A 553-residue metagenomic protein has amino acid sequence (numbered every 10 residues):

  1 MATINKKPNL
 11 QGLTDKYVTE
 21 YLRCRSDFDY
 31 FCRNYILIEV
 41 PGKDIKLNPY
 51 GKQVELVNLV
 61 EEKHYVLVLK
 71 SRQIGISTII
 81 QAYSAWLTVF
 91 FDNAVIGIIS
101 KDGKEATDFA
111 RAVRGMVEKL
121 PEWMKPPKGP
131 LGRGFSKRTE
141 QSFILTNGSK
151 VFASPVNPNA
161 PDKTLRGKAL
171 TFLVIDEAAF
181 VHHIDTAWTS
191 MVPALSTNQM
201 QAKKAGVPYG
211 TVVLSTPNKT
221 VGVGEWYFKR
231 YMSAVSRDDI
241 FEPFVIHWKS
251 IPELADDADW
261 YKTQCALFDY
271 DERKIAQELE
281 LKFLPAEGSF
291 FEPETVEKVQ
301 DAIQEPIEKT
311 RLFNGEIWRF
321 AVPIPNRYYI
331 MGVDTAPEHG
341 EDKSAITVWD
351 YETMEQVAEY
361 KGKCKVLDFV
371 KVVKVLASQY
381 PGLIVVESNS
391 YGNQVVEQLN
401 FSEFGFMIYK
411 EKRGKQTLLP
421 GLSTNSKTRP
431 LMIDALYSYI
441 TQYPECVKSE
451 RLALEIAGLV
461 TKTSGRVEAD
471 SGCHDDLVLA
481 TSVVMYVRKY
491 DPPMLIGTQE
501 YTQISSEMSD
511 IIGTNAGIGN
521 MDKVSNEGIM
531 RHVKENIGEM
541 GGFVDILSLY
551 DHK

Functional and structural regions predicted by a protein language model:
M1-Y65: Pre-P-loop entry segment of helicase/translocase ATPase cores
K63-S84: Walker A/P-loop
A94-G115: Conserved Walker A/P-loop ATP-binding site and its immediately adjacent core in helicase/helicase-like ATPase domains
A112-T171: Inter-Walker segment of RecA-like/P-loop motor cores
M124-P127, F172, A179-Y270, N393-E403: ASCE P-loop NTPase helicase motor core
L165-T171, A453-N515: Charge-patterned, long linear interaction tracts outside catalytic cores
T220-R230, D350-S464, I518-K553: Mg2+-dependent endonuclease catalytic cores in nucleic-acid-processing enzymes, primarily RNase H-like
S250-V333: ATPase catalytic-site recognition across NTP-hydrolyzing enzymes
